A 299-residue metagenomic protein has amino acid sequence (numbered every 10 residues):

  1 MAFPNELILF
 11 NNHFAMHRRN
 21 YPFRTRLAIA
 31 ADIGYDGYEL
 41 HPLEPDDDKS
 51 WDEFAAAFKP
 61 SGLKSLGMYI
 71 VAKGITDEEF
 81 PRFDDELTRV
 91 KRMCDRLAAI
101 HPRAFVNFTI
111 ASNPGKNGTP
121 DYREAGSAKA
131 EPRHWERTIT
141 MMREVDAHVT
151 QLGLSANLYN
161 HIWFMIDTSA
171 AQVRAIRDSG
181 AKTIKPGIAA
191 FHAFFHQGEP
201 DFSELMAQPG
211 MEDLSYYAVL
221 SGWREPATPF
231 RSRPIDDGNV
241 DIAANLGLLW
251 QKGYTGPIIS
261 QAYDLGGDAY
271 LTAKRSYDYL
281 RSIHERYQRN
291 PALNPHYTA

Functional and structural regions predicted by a protein language model:
M1-H101, P132, T140, T150 (+3 more regions): N-terminal pre-domain/capping segments
I8-H13, E39-H41, L66-V71, V106-A111 (+4 more regions): A cross-family glycoside hydrolase active-site/sugar-binding cleft signature
F14-Y21, E39-E53, K73-E86, G115-K116 (+5 more regions): Acidic-and-aromatic substrate-binding clefts and catalytic sites of carbohydrate-active enzymes
Y21-T25, K49-F54, R92-M93, S169-V173 (+2 more regions): Alpha-helical scaffolding within the catalytic cores of extracellular/periplasmic polymer-degrading hydrolases
Y38, R143-I242: Acidic/histidine-rich catalytic cores of soluble enzymes
L63, P102-A104, L154, K252-G256: A short helix->loop->beta-strand "cap" motif at the edges of active sites that frequently abuts
F80-P186, F195: Active-site acidic/histidine proton-transfer and metal-coordination neighborhood in alpha/beta enzyme cores
W250-G266, P291-N294: Substrate-binding cleft of secreted/luminal carbohydrate-active enzymes
